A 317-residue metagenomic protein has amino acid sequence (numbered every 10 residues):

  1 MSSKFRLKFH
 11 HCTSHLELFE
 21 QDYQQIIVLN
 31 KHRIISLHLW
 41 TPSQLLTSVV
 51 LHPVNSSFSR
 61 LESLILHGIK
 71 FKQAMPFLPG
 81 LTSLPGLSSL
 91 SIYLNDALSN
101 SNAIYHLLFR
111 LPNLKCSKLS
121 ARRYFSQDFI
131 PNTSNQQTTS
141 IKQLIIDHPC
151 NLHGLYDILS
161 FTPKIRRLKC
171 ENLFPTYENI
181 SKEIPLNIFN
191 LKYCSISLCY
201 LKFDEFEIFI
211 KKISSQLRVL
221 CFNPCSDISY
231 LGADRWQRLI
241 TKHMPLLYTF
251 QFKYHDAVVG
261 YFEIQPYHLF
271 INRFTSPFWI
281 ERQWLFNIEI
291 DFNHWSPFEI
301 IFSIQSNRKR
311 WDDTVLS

Functional and structural regions predicted by a protein language model:
M1-S317: Eukaryote-biased activation of long, low-complexity terminal tails and linkers
